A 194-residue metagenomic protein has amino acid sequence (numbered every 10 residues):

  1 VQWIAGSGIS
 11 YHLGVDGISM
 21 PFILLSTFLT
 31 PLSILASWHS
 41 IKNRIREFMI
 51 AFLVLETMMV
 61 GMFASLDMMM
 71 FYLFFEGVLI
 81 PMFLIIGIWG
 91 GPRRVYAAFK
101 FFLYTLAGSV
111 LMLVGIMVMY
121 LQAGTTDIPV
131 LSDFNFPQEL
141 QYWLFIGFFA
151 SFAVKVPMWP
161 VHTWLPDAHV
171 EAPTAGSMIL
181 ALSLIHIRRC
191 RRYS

Functional and structural regions predicted by a protein language model:
V1-I50, T125-D133: Transmembrane helix-loop-helix hairpins at membrane boundaries of multipass inner-membrane proteins
V1-S10, S109-A168, R188-R192: Juxtamembrane/interfacial segments at transmembrane-helix boundaries in multi-pass membrane proteins
Q2-S10, P31, L55-M69, H186-R192: Membrane-embedded alpha-helical segments in integral membrane proteins
D16, D67-I85, F101, A107 (+2 more regions): Functional transmembrane alpha-helices
F22, L29, V54, G61 (+5 more regions): Hydrophobic residues within membrane-embedded alpha-helical segments of Major Facilitator Superfamily
I23-S37, L55-E56, V78-G87, F152-V154 (+1 more regions): Central hydrophobic cores of alpha-helical transmembrane segments in multi-pass inner-membrane proteins across all
W38-R46, G91-Y96, P166-A168: Membrane-interface helix-boundary motifs at transmembrane edges
I50-V54, M58-L140: Alpha-helical multi-pass transmembrane bundles of energy-transducing inner-membrane proteins
